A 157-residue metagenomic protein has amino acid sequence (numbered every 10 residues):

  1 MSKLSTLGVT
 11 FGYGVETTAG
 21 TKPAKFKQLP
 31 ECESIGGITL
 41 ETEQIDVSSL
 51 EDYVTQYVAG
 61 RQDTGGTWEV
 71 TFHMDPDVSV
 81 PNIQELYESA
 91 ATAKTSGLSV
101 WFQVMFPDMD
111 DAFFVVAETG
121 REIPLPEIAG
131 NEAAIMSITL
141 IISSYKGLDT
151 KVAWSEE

Functional and structural regions predicted by a protein language model:
M1-D75, G120-I135: Solvent-exposed edge beta-strands and adjacent loop segments that serve as assembly or binding interfaces
M74-V78, Y145-G147: Acidic glycine-/aspartate-rich tracts in secreted/extracellular proteins
V80-V116: Short, acidic/charged, Gly/Pro-enriched secondary-structure junctions
Q103-D149: Short beta-strand and beta-hairpin "edge-sheet" elements
T150-E157: Intrinsically disordered, low-complexity terminal/linker regions enriched in Pro/Ser/Gly and acidic residues
